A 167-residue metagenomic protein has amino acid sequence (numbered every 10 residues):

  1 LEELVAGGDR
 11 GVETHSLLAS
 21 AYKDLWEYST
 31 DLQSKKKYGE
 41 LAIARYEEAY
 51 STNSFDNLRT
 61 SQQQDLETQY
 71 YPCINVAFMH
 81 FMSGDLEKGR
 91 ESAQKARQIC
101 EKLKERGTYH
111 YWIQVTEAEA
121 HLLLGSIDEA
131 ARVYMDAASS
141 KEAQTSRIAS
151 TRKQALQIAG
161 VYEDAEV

Functional and structural regions predicted by a protein language model:
E3-G8, S51-Q63, Q98-G107, D136-Q144: Solenoid-like repeat scaffolds
G8-T30, S54-D56, T60-S83, Y109-E119 (+1 more regions): Amphipathic alpha-helical repeat scaffolds of TPR domains
K23-A42, H80-E91, L124-R132, Y162-E166: Short coil/turn connectors between adjacent alpha-helices in alpha-solenoid helical repeat scaffolds
T68, V115-Y134: Repeat-solenoid scaffold signature
F81, Q94-Q98, I127-T145: TPR/TPR-like (Sel1-like) alpha-helical repeat modules
S92-T116, A120-L123: Structured C-terminal portions of repeat-based eukaryotic scaffold domains
M135-V167: C-terminal non-catalytic interaction modules
